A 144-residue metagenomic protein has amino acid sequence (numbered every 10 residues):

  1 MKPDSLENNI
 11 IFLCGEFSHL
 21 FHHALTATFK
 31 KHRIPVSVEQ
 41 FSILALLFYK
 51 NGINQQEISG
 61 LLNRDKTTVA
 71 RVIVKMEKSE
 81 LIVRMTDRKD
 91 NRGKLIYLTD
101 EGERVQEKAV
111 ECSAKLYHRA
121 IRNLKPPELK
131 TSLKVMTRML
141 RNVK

Functional and structural regions predicted by a protein language model:
M1-H32: N-terminal leader segment of winged-helix/HTH proteins
M1-P3, P127-K144: C-terminal regulatory/oligomerization modules of transcriptional regulators
C14, L47-N51: Short helix-to-turn junction characteristic of helix-turn-helix DNA-binding domains, especially the helix
A27-V36, H118-L124: Short amphipathic alpha-helical boundary/capping segments
V38, N51-I96: Canonical helix-turn-helix DNA-binding module
I43-L44: Short alpha-helical "packing" element that flanks the helix-turn-helix/winged-helix DNA-binding module
V74-K134: Charged, amphipathic alpha-helical coiled-coil/dimerization segments
